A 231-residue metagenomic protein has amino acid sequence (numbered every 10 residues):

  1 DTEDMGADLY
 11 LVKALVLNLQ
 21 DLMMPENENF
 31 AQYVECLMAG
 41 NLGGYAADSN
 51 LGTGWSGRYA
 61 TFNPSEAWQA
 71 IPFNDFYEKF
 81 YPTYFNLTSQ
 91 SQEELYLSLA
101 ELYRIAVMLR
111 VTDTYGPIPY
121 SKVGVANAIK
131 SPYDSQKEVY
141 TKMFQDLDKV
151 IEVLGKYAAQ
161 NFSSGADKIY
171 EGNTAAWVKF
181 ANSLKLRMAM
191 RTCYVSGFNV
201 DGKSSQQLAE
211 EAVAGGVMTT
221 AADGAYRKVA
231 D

Functional and structural regions predicted by a protein language model:
D1-A47, D75, P82, Q90: Membrane-proximal, proline-rich intrinsically disordered regions
D48-Y103, V107-D231: Structured, solvent-exposed acidic/aromatic patches
